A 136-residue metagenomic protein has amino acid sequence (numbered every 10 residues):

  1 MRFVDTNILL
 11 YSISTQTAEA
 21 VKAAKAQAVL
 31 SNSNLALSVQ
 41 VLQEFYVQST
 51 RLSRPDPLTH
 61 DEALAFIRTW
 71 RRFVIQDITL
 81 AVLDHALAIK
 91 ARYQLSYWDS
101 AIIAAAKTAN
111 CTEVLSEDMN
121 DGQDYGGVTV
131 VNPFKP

Functional and structural regions predicted by a protein language model:
M1, I103-P136: Acidic, PIN/NYN-like endoribonuclease modules and their adjacent C-terminal/linker elements
M1-L37, L52-D61: Short, well-structured N-terminal submotif of metal-dependent ribonuclease cores
L10-S14, S49-S53, R71-V74, K90: Short amphipathic alpha-helical interaction patches enriched in hydrophobic/aromatic residues with interspersed Lys/Arg
A36-Q40, S116: Substrate-recognition element of Asp-dependent hydrolases with the DxDx(T/V) motif
V41-L42, E62, V82, I102: Short, conserved alpha-helical segments within structured domains
T59, L64-D84, R92, G122-P136: Short acidic, glycine/proline-enriched helix-loop-strand junctions
R72-V114: Active-site neighborhoods of divalent-metal-dependent phosphate/nucleic-acid chemistry enzymes
